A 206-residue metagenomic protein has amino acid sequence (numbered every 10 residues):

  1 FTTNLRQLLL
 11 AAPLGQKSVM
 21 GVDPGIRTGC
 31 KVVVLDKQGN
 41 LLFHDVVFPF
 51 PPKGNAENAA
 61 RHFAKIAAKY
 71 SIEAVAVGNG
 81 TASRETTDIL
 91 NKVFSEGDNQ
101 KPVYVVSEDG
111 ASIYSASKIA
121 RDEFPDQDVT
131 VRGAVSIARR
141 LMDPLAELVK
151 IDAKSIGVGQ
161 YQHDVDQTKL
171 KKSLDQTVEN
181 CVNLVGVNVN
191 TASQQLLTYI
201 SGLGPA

Functional and structural regions predicted by a protein language model:
F1-G15: Extended, charged alpha/beta regions that create polyanion-binding interfaces
P13-L41, L141: Gly/Thr-rich phosphate-binding beta-strand-loop-beta motif of the actin/hexokinase/Hsp70
P24, K37-Q38, V46-V47, G80 (+3 more regions): Short, ordered loop/turn segments at secondary-structure junctions
G29-K37, V46-V47, T86-I89, Y114-P125 (+3 more regions): Short acidic, glycine/serine/threonine-rich loops at helix termini
G39-I72: Nucleic-acid-processing active sites and adjacent nucleic-acid-binding tracks, predominantly divalent metal-dependent
P51-K53, P102-D143: Short alpha-helix plus adjacent loop in nuclease-associated cores
E73-A82, Y104: Short glycine-rich phosphate-binding loop at a beta-alpha junction
D122-A206: Long, highly charged, low-complexity intrinsically disordered interaction regions that mediate electrostatic DNA/RNA
